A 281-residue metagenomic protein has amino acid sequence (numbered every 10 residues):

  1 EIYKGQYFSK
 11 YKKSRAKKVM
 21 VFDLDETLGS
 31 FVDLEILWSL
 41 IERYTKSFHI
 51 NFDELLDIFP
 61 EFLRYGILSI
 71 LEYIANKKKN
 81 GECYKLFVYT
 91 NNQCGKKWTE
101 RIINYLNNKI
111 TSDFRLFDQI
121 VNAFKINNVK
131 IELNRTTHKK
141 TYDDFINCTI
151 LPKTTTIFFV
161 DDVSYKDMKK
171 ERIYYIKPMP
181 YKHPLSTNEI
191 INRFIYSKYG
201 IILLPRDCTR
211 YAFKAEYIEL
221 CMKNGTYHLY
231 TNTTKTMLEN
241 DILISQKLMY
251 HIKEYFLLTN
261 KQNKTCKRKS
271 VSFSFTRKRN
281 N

Functional and structural regions predicted by a protein language model:
E1-N128: Alpha-helical substrate-recognition element adjacent to the catalytic core
G95-R279: C-terminal cap/substrate-recognition subdomain and adjoining C-terminal extension of metal-dependent phosphatase-like
